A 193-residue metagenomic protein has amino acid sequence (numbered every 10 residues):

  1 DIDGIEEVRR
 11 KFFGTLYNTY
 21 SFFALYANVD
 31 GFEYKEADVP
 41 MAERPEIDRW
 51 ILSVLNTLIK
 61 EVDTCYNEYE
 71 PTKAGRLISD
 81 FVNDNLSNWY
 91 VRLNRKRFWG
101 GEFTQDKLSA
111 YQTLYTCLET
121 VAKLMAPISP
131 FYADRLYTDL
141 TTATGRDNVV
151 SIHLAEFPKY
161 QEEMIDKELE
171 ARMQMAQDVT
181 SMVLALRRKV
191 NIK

Functional and structural regions predicted by a protein language model:
D1-A42, T144-N148, R188-K193: Catalytic adenosine-cofactor/nucleotide-binding cores of aminoacyl-tRNA synthetases and other
D1-K11, E68, T72-K73, E163-Q174: Conserved phosphate-binding loops in nucleotide/dinucleotide-binding enzymes
I2-A24, R76-S79, Y111-T138: Structured ligand/cofactor/substrate-binding pocket environments in proteins
D30-K60, R92-M182, V190: Acidic, turn-prone loop/beta-hairpin segments
N56, E70, I78, L186-K189: Long hydrophobic segments that form regular secondary structure
V82-N83: Hydrophobic residues within the alpha-helices of tandem HEAT/HEAT-like
